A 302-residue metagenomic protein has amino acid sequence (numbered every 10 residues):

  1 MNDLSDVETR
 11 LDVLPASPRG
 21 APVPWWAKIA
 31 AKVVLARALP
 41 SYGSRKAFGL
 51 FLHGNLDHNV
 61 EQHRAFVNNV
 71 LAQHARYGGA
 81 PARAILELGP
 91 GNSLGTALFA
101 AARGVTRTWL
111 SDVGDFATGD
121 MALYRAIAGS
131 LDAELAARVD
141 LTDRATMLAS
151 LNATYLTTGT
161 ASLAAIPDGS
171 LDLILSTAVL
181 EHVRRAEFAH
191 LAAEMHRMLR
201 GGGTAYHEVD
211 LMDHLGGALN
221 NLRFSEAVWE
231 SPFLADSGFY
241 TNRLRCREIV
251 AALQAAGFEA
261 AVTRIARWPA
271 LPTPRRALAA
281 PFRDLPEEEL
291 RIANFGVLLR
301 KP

Functional and structural regions predicted by a protein language model:
P81-N92: Conserved class I S-adenosyl-L-methionine
G95-S162: Class I SAM-dependent methyltransferase SAM/SAH-binding core
A161-I174: A short acidic, Gly/Pro-enriched loop at the edge of an enzyme's catalytic core that lines a small-molecule cofactor
D172-A186: A short SAM/SAH-binding and catalytic strip from SAM-dependent methyltransferases
A189-G201: A short glycine-rich, Lys/Arg-flanked "PGG" loop and its adjoining helix->strand segment in the class I
T204-W229: Conserved class I S-adenosyl-L-methionine
E230-R247: Acceptor-substrate binding/catalytic loop of class I
A251-Q254, A260-P302: A C-terminal cap/extension of S-adenosyl-L-methionine-dependent methyltransferases that defines the acceptor-substrate
